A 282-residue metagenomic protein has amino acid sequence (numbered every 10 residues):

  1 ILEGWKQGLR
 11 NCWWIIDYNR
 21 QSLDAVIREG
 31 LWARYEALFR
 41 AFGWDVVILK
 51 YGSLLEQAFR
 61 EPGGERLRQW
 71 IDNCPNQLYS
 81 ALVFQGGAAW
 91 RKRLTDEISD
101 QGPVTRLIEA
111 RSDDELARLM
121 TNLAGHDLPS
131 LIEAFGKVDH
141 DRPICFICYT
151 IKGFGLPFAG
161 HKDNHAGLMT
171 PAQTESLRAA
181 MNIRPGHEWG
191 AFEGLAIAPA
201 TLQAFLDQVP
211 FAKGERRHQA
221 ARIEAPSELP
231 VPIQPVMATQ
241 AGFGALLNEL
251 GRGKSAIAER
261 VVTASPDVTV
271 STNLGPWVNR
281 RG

Functional and structural regions predicted by a protein language model:
I1, N122-I132, V236-G244, N248: Active-site glycine- and acidic-residue-rich loops that bind and position anionic ligands or nucleotide-like cofactors
I1-R10, H126-E133, N273-G282: Thiamine diphosphate
E3-G4, N73, E133-K137, E249-G253: A generic secondary-structure signal
Q7-C12, F42-W44, H140-P143, I257-V261: Short coil/turn connectors at secondary-structure junctions
N11-N19: Short internal beta-strands
I15, I147, S265: Generic enzyme active-site microenvironment
Y18-Q234: Long, well-ordered, tryptophan-enriched scaffold segments
A200-G282: Non-catalytic terminal/interface segments that mediate subunit docking, oligomerization, and allosteric communication
